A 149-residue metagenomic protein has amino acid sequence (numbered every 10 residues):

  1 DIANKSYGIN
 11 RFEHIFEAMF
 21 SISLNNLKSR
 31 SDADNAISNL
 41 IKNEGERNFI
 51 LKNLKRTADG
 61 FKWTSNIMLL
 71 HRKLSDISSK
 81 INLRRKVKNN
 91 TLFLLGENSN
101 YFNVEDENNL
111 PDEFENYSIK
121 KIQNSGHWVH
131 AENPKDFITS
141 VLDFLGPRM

Functional and structural regions predicted by a protein language model:
D1-R30: Flexible "cap/lid" loop of the alpha/beta hydrolase fold
K5, Y101, S125-W128: Active-site loop signature of alpha/beta-hydrolase-fold enzymes
G8-I9, N103-E105, A131: Short glycine-/acidic-enriched loop or helix-start segments at secondary-structure transitions that form or flank
N10, L24-I81: Conserved alpha/beta-hydrolase catalytic His-Asp/Glu region
L40, E113-F114, F144: Alpha-helical structural context
A58-E113, S118-K121: Conserved serine/cysteine hydrolase catalytic core
Y117-M149: Catalytic active-site module of serine/aspartate enzymes centered on a nucleophile-bearing elbow/loop
